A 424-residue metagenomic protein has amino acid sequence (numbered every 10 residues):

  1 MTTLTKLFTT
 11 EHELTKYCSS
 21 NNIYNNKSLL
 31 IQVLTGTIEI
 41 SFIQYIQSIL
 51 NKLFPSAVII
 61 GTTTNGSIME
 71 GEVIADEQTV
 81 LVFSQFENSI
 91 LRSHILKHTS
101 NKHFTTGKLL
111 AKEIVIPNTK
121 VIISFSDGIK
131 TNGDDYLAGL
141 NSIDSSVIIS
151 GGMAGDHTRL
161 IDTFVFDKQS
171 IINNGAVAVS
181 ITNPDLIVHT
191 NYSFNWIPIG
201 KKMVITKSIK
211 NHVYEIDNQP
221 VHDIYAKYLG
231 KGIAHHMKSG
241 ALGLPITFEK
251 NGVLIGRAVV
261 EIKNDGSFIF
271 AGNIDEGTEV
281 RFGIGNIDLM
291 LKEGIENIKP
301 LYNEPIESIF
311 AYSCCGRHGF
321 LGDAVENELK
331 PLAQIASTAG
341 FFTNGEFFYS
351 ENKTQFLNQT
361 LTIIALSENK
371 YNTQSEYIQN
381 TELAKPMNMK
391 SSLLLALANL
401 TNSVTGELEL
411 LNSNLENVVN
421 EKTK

Functional and structural regions predicted by a protein language model:
M1-V58, T62-I309, C314-G322, K330 (+2 more regions): Small-residue-enriched flexible segments
